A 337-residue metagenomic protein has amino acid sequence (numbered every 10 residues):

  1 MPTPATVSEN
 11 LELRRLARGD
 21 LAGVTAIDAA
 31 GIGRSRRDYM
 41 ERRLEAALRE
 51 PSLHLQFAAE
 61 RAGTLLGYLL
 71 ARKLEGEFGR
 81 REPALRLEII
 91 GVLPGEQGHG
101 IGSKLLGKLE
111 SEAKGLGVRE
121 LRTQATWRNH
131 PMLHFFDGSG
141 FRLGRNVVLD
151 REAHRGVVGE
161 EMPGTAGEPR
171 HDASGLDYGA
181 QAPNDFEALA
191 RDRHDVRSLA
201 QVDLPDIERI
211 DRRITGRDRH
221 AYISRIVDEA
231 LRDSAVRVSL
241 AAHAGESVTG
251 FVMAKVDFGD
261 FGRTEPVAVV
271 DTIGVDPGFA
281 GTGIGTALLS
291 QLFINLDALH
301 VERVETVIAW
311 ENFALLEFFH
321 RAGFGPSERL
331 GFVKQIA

Functional and structural regions predicted by a protein language model:
M1-G19, H154-V202, A337: Conserved N-terminal entry element of GNAT/NAT acetyltransferase domains
T6, L11, R15-G19, A26-E82 (+4 more regions): Acetyl-CoA-dependent GNAT
H54, G144-V148, R237, S327-G331: Short hydrophobic/aromatic beta-strand or adjacent loop that forms the aromatic wall/cage of a ligand/substrate-binding
L87-Q97, A125-T126, V270-A280, I308: A short, internal acetyl-CoA/4′-phosphopantetheine-binding micro-motif in the GNAT/acyltransferase core
V92, G98-S111, G138, G281-I294 (+1 more regions): Conserved acetyl-CoA-binding loop-helix of GNAT-fold acetyltransferases
H99, A125-N129, G140, A153-M162 (+3 more regions): Acyl-donor (CoA/ACP) binding surface of acyl/acetyltransferases
S103, G115, W127-R145, T286 (+1 more regions): Conserved active-site alpha-helix within GNAT-family acetyltransferase domains
A113-A125, L296-I308: Conserved GNAT acetyl-CoA-binding A-motif
